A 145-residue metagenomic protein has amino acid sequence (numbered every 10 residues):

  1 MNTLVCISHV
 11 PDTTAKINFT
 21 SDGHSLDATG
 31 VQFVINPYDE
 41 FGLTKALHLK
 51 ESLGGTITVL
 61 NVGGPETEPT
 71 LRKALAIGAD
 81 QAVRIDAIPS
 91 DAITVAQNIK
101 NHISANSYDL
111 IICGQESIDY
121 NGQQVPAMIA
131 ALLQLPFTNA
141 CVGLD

Functional and structural regions predicted by a protein language model:
M1-D145: N-terminal glycine-rich FAD/FM-binding segment characteristic of electron-transfer flavoproteins
